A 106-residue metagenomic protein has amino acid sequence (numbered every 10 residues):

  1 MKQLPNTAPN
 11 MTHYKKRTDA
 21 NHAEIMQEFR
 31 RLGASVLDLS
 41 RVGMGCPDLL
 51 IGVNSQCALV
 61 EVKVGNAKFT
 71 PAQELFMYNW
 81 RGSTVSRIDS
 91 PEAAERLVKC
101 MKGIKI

Functional and structural regions predicted by a protein language model:
M1-I106: Catalytic phosphate/metal-binding cores of nucleic-acid and nucleotide-processing enzymes, i.e., regions that mediate
